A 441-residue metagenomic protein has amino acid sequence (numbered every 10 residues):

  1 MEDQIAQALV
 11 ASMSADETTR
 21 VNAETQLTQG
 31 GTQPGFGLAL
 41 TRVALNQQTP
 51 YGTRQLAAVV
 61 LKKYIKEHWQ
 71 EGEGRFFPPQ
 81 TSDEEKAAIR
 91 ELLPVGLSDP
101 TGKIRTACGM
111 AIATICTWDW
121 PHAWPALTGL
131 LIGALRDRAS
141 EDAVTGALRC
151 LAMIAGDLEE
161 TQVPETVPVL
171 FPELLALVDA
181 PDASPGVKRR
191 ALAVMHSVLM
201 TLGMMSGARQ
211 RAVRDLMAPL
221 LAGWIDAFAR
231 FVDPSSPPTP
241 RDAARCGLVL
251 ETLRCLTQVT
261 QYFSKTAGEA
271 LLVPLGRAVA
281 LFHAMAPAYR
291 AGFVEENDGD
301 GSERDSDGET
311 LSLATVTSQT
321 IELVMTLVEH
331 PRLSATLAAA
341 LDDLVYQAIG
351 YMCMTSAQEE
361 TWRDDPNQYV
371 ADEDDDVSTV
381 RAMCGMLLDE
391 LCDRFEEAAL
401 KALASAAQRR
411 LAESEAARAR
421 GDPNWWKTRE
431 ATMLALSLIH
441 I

Functional and structural regions predicted by a protein language model:
M1-G37: N-terminal alpha-helical scaffolding segments that mark the starts of alpha-solenoid/helical-repeat architectures
G30-G31, I65, C116, A155 (+6 more regions): Alpha-solenoid repeat junctions
T41, W69-G96, P100-I112, W118-A134 (+6 more regions): Alpha-helical repeat/alpha-solenoid scaffolds of the HEAT/ARM/MIF4G superfamily and closely related elongated all-alpha
D119, A126-R211: Solenoidal tandem-repeat scaffolds enriched in leucines and small polar residues
S184, W224-A227, F231, V259-F263 (+4 more regions): Extended alpha-helical scaffold segments
P237-P238, A244-G247, E251-F263, A267 (+1 more regions): Non-catalytic protein-protein interaction scaffold segments in large eukaryotic complex-forming proteins
I439-I441: Conserved small/polar residues in nucleotide/adenosyl-binding loops
